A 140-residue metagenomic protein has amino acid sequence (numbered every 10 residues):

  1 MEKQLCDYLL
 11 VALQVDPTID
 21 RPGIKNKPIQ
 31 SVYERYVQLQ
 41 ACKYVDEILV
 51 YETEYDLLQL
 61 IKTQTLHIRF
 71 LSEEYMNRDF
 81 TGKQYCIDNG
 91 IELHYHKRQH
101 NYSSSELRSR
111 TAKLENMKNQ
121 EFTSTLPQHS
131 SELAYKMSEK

Functional and structural regions predicted by a protein language model:
M1-K140: Nucleotidyltransferase catalytic core that binds NTPs
